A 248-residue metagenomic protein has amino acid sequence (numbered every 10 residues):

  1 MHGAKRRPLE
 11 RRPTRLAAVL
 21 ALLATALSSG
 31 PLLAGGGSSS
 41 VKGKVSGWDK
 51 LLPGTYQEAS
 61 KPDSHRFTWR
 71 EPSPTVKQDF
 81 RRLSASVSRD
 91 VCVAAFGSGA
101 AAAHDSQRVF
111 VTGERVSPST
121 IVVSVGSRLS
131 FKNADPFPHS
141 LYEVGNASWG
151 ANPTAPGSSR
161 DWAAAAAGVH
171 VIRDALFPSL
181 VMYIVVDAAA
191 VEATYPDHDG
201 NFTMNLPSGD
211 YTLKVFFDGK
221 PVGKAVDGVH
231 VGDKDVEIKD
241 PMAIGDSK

Functional and structural regions predicted by a protein language model:
M1-P13: N-terminal secretory signal peptides that target proteins for export/translocation
E10-V19, G36, A189: Generic alpha-helix initiation/capping and coil-helix boundary signal
A17-G30: Bacterial N-terminal signal peptides
L33-K248: Extracytoplasmic copper-binding redox domains, predominantly the cupredoxin/blue-copper superfamily
